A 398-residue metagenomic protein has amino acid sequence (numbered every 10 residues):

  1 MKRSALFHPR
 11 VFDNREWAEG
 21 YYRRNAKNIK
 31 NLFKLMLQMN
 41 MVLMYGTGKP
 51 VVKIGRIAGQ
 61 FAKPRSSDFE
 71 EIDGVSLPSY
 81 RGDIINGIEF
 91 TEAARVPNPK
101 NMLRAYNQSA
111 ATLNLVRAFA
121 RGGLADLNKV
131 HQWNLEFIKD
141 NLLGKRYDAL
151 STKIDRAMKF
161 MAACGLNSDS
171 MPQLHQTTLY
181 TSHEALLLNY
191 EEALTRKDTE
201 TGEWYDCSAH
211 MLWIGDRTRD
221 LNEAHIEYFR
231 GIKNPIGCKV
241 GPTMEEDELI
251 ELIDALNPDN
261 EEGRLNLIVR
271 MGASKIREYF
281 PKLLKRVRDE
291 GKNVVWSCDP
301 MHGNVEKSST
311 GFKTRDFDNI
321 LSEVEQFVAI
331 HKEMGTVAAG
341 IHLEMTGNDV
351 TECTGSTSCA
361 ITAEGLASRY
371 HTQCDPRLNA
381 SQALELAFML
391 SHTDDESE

Functional and structural regions predicted by a protein language model:
M1-P9: N-terminal basic/disordered segments at the start of proteins
P9-F12, E16, I54-I57, C298-M301 (+1 more regions): Short loop/turn segments at strand-loop or loop-helix junctions that form parts of catalytic or ligand-binding pockets
R10-E19, I88-E89, R230-I232, E261-G263 (+1 more regions): Short acidic (Asp/Glu) and glycine-rich catalytic loops that position anionic groups and cofactors
R24-G272, R315, E323, V337-E344 (+1 more regions): Active-site-facing alpha/beta catalytic cores
L249-P258, R264-W296, H302-T351: Non-transmembrane, aqueous-exposed alpha-helical and coiled segments at domain scale
